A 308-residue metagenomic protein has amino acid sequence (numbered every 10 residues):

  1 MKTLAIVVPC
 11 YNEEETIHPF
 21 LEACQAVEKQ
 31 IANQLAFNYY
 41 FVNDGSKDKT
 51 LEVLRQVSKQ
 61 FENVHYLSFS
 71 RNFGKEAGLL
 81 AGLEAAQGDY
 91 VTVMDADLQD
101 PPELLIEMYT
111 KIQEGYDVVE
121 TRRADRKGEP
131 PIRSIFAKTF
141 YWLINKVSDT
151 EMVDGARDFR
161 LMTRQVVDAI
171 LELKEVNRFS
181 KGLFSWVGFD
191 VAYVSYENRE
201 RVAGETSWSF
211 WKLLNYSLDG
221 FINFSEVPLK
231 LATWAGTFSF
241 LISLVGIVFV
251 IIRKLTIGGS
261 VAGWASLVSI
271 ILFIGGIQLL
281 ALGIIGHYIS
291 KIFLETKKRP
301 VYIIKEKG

Functional and structural regions predicted by a protein language model:
M1-E129: Structured catalytic core of nucleotide-sugar glycosyltransferases
M1-T3, F179-G308: Hydrophobic helical membrane-anchoring modules
I6, C24, G82, D97 (+7 more regions): Residue-level signature of catalytic and energy-coupling elements of molecular machines, predominantly ATP/GTP-dependent
P9, F69-R71, R160, T233 (+2 more regions): Short conserved micro-motifs on helix faces and helix-strand junctions that flank and scaffold key functional residues
N12-E15, Q99, E103, L171 (+4 more regions): Residues in soluble alpha-helical coiled-coils and helical-bundle/repeat scaffolds
F69-R71, K75-A85, Y90, P102-L183 (+1 more regions): Acceptor/aglycone-binding surface of glycosyltransferases and processive sugar-polymer synthases
